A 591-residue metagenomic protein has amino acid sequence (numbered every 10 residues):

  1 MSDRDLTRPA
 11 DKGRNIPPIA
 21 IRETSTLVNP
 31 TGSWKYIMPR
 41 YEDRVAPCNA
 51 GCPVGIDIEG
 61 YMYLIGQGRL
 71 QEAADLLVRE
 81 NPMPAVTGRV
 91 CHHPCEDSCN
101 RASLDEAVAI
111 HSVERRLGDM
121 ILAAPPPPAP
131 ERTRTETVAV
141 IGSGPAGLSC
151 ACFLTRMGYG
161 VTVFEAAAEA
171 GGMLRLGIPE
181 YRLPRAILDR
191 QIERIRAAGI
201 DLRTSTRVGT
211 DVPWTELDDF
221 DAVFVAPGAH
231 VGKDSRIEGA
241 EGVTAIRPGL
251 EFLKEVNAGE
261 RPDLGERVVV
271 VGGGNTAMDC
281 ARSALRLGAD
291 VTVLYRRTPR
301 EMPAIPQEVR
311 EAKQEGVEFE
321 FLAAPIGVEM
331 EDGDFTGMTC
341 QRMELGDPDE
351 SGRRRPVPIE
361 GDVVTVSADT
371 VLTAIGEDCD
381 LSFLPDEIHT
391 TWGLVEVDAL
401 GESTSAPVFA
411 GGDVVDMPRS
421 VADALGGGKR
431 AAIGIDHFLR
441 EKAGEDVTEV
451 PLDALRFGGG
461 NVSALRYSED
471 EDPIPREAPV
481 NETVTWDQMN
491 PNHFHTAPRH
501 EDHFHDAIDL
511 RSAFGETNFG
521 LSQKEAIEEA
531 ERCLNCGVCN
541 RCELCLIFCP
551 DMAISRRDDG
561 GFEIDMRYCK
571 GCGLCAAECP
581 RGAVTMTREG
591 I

Functional and structural regions predicted by a protein language model:
M1-R132, T137, V223-G242, M330-F335 (+8 more regions): Ferredoxin-type iron-sulfur electron-transfer modules and their immediate structural context
R116-E131, R190-T210, G232-L287, T390-T404: Glycine-rich dinucleotide-binding loop and its adjacent helix/turn
T137-T162, A277-L285: N-terminal Rossmann-like FAD-binding beta1-loop-alpha1 element of flavoenzymes
V138-V140, V161, V268, V291 (+1 more regions): Conserved hydrophobic helix-helix packing surfaces used for dimerization/oligomerization
S143, A166, G273, R296-T298 (+1 more regions): Cofactor-binding loop segments of dinucleotide-utilizing enzymes, especially the Rossmann-like FAD- and NAD(P)+-binding
G160-A198, L202-R203, V256, A281-G327 (+1 more regions): Rossmann-like dinucleotide-binding cores of NAD(P)H-dependent redox enzymes
T204-D218, L322-G333: A conserved short coil-to-beta-strand element within the FAD-binding core of flavoproteins
T244-E266, D349-P418: FAD-site-proximal beta/loop scaffold in flavoenzymes
